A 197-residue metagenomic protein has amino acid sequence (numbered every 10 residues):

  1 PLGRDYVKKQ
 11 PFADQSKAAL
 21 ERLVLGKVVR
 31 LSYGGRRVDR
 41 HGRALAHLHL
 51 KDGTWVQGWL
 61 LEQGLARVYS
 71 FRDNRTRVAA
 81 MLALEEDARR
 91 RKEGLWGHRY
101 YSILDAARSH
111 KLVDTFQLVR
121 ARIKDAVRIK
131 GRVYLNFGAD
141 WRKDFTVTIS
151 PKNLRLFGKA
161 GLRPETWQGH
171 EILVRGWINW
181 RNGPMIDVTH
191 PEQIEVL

Functional and structural regions predicted by a protein language model:
P1-Y69, W141-G158, L173: Electropositive
H41, R90, G94-L197: OB-fold single-stranded nucleic acid-binding module
A46, E86-D87: Alpha-helix boundary/capping detector
Q63, D87, R91: Mid-sequence acidic-hydrophobic segments that form the walls of catalytic/ligand-binding cavities or oligomerization
L82-L84: Compact, glycine/acidic-enriched structural inserts
